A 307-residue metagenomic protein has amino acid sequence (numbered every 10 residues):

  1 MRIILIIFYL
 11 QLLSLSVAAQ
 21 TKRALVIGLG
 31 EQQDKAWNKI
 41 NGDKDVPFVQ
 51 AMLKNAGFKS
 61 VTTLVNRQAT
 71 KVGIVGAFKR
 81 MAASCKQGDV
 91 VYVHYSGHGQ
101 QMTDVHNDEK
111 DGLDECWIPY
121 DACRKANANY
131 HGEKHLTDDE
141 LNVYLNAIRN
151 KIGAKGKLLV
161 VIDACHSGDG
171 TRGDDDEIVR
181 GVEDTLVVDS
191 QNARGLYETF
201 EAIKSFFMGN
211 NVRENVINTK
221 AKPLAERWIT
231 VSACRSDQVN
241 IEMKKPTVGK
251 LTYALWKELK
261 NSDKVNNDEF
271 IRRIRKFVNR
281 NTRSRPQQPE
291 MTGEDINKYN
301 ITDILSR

Functional and structural regions predicted by a protein language model:
L5-S14: Bacterial N-terminal signal peptides
A19-R307: Cysteine endopeptidase catalytic domains of the caspase/legumain-like
